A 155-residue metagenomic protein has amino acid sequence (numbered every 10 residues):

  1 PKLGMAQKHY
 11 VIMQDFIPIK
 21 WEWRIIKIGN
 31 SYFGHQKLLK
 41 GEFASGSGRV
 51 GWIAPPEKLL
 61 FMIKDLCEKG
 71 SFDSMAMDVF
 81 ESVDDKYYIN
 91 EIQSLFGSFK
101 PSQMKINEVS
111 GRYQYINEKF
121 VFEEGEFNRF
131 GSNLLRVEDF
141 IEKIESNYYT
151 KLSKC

Functional and structural regions predicted by a protein language model:
P1-C67, E81, K86-Y88: Phosphate-binding site of ATP-dependent enzymes
A54, E81-C155: C-terminal active-site "lid" helix and adjoining low-complexity regulatory extension at the edge of ATP-using catalytic
F72-M75: PAS/PAS-like sensory domains
